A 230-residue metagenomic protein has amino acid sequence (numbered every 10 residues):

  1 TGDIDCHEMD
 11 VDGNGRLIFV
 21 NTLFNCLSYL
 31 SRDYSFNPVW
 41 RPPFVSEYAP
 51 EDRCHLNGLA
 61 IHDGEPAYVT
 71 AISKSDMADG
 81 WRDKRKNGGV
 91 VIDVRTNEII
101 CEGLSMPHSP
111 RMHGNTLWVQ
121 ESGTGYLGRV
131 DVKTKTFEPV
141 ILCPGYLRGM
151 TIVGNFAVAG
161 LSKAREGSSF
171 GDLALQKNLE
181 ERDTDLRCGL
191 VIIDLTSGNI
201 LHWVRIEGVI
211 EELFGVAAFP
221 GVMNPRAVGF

Functional and structural regions predicted by a protein language model:
T1, N37-A49, T96-E102, T136-V140 (+1 more regions): A short beta-strand motif characteristic of beta-propeller blades
T1-R16, V45-A67, G88, I99-T116 (+3 more regions): Beta-rich, blade/repeat-based domains predominating in secreted/periplasmic proteins but also intracellular
F19, V69-T70, V119, A159: Residue position within the beta-strands of beta-propeller blades
N25-S28, D76-M77, G89-V91, G125-G128 (+1 more regions): Structural signal for beta-propeller blades
Y34, K84-R95, L175-S197: Beta-propeller blade signature
V69-K86, G160-D185: Short, conserved, GDST-rich strand-edge loop motifs in beta-rich repeat architectures
L186-G189, L195-F230: Blade-level signature of beta-propeller repeat domains, shared across WD40, Kelch, NHL, RCC1 and BNR/Asp-box propellers
